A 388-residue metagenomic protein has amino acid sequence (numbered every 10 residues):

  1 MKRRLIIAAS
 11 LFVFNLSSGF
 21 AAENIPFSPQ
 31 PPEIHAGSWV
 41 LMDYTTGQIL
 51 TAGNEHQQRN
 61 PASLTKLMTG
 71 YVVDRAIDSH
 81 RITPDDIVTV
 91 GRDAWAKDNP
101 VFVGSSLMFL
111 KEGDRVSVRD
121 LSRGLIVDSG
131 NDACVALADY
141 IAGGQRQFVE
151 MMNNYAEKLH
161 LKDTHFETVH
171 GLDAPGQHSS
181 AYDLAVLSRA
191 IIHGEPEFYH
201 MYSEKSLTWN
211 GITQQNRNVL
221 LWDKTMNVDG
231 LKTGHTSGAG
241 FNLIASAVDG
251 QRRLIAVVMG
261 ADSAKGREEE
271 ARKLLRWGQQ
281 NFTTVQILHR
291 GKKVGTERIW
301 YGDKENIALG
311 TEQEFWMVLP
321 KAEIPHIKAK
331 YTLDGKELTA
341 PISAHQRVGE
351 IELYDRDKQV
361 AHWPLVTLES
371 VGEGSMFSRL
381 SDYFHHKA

Functional and structural regions predicted by a protein language model:
M1-R4: Positively charged n-region of N-terminal signal peptides that target proteins for export
A8-N15: Bacterial N-terminal signal peptides
N15-L16, D78, F282: Hydrophobic alpha-helical membrane context
L16-N24, V366: Bacterial Sec-dependent signal peptides at the C-terminal "C-region" and cleavage site
S17-S18, D98, V228: Generic hydrophobic, helix-prone segments enriched in Leu/Val/Ile
A21-Y182, S188-H193: Active-site-adjacent loops and short helices of periplasmic peptidoglycan-processing enzymes
L161-H165, D173-A388: Domain-terminus/edge residues, biased toward the C-terminal soluble/receptor-binding domains of extracytoplasmic
